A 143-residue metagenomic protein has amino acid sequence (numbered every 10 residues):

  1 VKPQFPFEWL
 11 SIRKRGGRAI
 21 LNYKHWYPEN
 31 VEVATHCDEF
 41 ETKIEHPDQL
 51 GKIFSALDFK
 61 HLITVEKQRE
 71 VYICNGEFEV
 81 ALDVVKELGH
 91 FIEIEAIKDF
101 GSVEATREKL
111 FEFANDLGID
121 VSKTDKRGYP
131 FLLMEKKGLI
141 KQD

Functional and structural regions predicted by a protein language model:
V1-G76, L117-D143: N-terminal strand-loop-strand beta-hairpin
S11, E93-I97: Active-site ExK catalytic segment of metal-dependent nucleases
K24-H25, V85-E93: Residues forming anionic-ligand binding surfaces in small-molecule and nucleic-acid pockets of primarily soluble enzymes
E29-E32, G89-F91, G101-S102: A short local loop/turn or secondary-structure capping micro-motif enriched for an aromatic residue
C37-D38, I92-I94: Intrinsic disorder/low-complexity signal
E45-D48, D99-V103: Helix N-cap motif at beta-to-alpha junctions
E79, V85-E87, I97-D99: An amphipathic alpha-helical core segment
F100-R127: Mixed-charge, glycine-accented linear interaction segment located at domain edges/termini
